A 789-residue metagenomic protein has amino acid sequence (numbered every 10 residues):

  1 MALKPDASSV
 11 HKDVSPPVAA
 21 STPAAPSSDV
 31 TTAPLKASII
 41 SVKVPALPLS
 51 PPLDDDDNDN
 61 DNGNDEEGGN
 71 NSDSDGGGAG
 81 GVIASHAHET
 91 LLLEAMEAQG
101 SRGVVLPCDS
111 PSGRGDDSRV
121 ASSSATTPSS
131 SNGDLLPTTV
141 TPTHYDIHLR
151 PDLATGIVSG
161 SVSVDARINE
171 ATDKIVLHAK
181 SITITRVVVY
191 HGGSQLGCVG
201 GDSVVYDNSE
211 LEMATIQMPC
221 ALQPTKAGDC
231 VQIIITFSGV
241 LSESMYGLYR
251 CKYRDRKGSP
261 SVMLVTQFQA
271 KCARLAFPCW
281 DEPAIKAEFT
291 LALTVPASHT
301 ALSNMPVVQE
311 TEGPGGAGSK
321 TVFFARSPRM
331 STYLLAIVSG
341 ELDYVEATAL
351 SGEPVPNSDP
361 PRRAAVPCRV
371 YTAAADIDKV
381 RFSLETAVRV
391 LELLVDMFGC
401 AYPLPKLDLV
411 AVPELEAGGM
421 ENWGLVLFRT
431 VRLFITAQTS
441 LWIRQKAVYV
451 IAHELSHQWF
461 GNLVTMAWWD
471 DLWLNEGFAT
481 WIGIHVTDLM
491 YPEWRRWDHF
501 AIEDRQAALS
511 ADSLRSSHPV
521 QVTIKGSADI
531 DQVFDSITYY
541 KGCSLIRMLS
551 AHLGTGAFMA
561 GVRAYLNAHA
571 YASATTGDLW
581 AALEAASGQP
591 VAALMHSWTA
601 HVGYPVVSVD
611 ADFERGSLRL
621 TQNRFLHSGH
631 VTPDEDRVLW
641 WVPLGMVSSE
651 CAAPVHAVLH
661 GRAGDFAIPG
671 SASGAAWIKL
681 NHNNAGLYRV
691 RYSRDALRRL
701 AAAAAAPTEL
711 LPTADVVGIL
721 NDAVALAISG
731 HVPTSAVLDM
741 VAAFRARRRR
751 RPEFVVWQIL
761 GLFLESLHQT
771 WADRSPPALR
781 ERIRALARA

Functional and structural regions predicted by a protein language model:
A2-D29, A33-D54, G81-S159, K257-M263 (+2 more regions): N-terminal, polar/Ser/Thr-rich
D29, M263, F324, P354-P361 (+4 more regions): Hydrophobic alpha-helical and helix-loop surface patches within well-folded domains that function as non-catalytic
D56-G78: Asparagine/serine/threonine-enriched low-complexity, disordered tracts, especially those forming N-linked glycosylation
S159-A179: Ligand-binding face of N-terminal immunoglobulin V-set domains in extracellular IgSF glycoproteins
D165, A214, Q232-I233, F237-E353 (+1 more regions): Extended, low-hydrophobicity, Ser/Thr/Pro/Gly-biased non-transmembrane segments
I182-D255, P278, G316, D665-S673: A surface-exposed beta-strand-loop module
T183-G192, V591-A592, S597, Y604-N681: Beta-strand-rich binding/interaction modules
R505-Q506, R619-T621, D634, V647-V658 (+1 more regions): Long, ordered, helix-rich scaffold segments
